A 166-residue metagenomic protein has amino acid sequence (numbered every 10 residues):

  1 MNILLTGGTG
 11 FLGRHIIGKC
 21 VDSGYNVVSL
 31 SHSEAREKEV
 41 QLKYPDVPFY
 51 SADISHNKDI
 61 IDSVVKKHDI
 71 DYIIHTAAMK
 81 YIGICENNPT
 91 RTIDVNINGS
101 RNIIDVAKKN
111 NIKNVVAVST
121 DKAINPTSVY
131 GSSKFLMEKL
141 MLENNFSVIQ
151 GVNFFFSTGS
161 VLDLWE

Functional and structural regions predicted by a protein language model:
I3-S23: N-terminal Rossmann NAD(P)H-binding glycine-rich loop of SDR-like oxidoreductase domains
Y25-E37: Conserved glycine-rich Rossmann-like NAD(P)H-binding loop of the short-chain dehydrogenase/reductase
E39-V47: Short, conserved SAM-binding/catalytic segment of Class I S-adenosyl-L-methionine-dependent methyltransferases
Y44, I54-D94: NAD(P)H-binding glycine-rich loop region in Rossmannoid oxidoreductase-like domains and their noncatalytic homologs
P48-A52: Conserved SAM-binding strand-loop segment of SAM-dependent methyltransferases
H75, M79-F135, F146-I149: Conserved Rossmann-fold NAD(P)-dependent oxidoreductase catalytic core, especially the SDR/UDP-sugar
V129-G131, F135-E166: NAD(P)-dependent short-chain dehydrogenase/reductase
